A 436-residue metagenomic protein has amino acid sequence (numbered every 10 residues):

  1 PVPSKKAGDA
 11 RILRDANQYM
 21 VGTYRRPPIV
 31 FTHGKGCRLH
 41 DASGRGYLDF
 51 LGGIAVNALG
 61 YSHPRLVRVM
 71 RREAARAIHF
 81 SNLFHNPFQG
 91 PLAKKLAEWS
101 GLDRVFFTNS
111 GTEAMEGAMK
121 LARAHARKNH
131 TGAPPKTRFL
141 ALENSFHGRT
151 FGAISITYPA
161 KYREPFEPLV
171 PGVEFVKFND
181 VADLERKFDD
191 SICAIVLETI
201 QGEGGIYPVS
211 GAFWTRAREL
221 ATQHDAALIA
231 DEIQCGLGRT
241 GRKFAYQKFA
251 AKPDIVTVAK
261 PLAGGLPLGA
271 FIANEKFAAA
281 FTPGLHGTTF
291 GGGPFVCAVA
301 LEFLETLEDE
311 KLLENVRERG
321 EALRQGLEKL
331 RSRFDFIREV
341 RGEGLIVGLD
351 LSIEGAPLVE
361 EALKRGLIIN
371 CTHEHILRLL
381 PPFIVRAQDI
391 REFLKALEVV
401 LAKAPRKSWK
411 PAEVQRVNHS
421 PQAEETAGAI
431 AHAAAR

Functional and structural regions predicted by a protein language model:
P1-H419, E425-R436: Conserved N-terminal phosphate-binding loop of PLP-dependent enzymes in the Aspartate aminotransferase
